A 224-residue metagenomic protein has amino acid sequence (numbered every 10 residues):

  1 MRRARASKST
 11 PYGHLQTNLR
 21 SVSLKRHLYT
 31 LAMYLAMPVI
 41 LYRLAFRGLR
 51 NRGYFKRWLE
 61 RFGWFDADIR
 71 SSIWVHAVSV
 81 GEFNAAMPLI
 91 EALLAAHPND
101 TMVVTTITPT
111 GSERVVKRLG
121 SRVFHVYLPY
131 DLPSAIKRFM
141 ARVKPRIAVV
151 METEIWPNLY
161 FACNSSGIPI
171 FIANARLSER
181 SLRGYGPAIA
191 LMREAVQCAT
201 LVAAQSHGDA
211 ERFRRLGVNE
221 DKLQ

Functional and structural regions predicted by a protein language model:
A4-A6: Acidic, Ala/Val/Gly-enriched low-complexity intrinsically disordered segments
S9: Cationic, low-complexity basic patches in intrinsically disordered or flexible, solvent-exposed regions
S21-R52: Helix-enriched interaction subdomains in cytosolic or periplasmic regions, typified by TIR/SEFIR signaling/NADase cores
L41-Q224: Active-site and donor-binding regions of nucleotide-sugar-utilizing enzymes
